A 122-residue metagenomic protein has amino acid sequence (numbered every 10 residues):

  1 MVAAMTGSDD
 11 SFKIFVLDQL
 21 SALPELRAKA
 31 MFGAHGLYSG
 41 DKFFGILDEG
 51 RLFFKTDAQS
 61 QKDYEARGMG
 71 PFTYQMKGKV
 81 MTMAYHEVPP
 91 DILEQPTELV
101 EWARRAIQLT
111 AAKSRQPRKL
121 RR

Functional and structural regions predicted by a protein language model:
M1-R122: Charge-dense, helix-prone N-terminal extensions
